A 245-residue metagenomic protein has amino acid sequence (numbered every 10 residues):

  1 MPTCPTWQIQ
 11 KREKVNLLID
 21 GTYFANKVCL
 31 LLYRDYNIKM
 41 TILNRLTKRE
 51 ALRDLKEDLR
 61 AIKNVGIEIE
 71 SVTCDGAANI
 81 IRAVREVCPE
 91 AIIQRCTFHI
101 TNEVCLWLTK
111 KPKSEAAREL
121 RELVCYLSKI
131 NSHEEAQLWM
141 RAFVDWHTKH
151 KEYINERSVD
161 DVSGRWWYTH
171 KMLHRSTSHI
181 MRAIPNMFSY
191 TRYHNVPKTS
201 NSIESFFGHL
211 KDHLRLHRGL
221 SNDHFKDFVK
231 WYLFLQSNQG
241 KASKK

Functional and structural regions predicted by a protein language model:
M1-E90, I180, S202: RNase H-like nuclease fold core
M1-Q8, V104, L108-E119, W146 (+1 more regions): Charged, low-complexity, helix-prone segments enriched in Lys/Glu/Asp/Gln
A25, L52-R53, Q94, V104-K110 (+3 more regions): A generic structural micro-environment signature that highlights single residues at secondary-structure boundaries
D35, E50, S114, H217-G219: A short hydrophobic/aromatic micro-motif that marks alpha-helical segments and, especially, helix-coil
Y36, L43, L59-A61, K111 (+3 more regions): Short, charged/polar low-complexity linear motifs in solvent-exposed/disordered segments
S71-I81, C88, R121-K245: Acidic/histidine-rich catalytic cores and adjacent linkers of DNA breakage/strand-transfer/modification proteins
V72-A78, A83-V124: Conserved beta-strand -> loop -> alpha-helix junction used to position metal-binding or nucleic-acid-contacting
